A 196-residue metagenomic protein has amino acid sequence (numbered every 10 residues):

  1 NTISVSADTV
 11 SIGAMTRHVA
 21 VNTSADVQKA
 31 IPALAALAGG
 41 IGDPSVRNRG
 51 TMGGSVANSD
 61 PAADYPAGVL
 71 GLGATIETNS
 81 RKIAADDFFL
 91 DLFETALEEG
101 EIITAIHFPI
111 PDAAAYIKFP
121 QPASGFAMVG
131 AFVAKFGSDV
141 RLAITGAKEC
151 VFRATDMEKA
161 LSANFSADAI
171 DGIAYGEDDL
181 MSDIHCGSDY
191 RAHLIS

Functional and structural regions predicted by a protein language model:
N1-S196: C-terminal structural segment of proteins
